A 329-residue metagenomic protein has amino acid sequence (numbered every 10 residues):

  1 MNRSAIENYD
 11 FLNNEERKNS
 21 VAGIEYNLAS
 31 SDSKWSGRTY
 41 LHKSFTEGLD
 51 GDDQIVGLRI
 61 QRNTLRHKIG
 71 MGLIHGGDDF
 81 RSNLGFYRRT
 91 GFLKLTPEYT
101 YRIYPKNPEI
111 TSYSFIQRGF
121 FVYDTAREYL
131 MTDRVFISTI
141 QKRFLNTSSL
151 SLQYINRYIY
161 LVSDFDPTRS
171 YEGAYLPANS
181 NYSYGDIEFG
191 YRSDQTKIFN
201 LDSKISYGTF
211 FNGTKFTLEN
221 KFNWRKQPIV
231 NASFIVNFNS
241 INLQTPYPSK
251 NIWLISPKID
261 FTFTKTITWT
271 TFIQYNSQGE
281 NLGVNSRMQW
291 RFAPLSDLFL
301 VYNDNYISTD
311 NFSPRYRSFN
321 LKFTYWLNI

Functional and structural regions predicted by a protein language model:
M1-L28: Aromatic-lined, polymer-binding surfaces characteristic of secreted/periplasmic polysaccharide-degrading enzymes
R17-N19, S31-I329: Exposed, low-structure sequence patches enriched in small/polar residues
